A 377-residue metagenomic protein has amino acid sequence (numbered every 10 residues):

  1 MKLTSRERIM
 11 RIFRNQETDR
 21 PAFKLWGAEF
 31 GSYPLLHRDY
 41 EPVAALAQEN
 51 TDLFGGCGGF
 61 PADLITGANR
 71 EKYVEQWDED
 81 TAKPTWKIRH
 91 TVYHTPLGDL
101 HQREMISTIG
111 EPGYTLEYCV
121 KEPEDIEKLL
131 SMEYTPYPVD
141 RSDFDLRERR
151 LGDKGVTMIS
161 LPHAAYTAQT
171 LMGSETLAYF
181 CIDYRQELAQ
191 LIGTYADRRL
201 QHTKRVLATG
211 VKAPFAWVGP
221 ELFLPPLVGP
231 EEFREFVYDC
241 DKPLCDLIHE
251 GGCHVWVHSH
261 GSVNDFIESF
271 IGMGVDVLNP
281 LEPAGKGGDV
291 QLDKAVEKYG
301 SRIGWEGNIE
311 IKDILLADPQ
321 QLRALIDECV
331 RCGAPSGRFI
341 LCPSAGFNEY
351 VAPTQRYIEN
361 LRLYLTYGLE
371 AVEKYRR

Functional and structural regions predicted by a protein language model:
M1-A28, Y33, H37, H94 (+1 more regions): Active-site loop segments of alpha/beta catalytic cores
L3-R6, F23-L25, T51, G55 (+3 more regions): N-acyltransferase acceptor-side catalytic subdomain
S32-Q76: Segments that shape or occlude catalytic/ligand-binding pockets
L35, D63, E71, Q102 (+4 more regions): Intrinsically disordered, low-complexity, compositionally biased regions/tails
G59-I65, E79-P84, V351-I358: Intrinsically disordered, low-complexity coil segments
L64-G67, W77-T81, V156, Y166-T167: Intrinsically disordered, low-complexity segments enriched in polar/charged residues with Gly/Pro, especially when
K72-E133, K154: A contiguous, low-structure linker/loop signature
